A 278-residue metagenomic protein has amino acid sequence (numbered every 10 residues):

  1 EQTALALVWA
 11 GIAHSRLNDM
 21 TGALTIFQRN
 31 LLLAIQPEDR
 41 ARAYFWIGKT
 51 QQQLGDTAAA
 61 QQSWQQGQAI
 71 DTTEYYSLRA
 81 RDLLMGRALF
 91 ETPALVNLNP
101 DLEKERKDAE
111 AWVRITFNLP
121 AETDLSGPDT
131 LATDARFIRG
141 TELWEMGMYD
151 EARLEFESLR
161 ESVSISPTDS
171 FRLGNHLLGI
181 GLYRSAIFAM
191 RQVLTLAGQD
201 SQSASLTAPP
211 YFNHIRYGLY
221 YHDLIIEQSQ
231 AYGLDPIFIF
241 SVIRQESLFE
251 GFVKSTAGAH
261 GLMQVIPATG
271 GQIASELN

Functional and structural regions predicted by a protein language model:
L5-V8, L17-G22, F27, L33 (+11 more regions): Catalytic glycan-binding domains that act on GlcNAc-containing polysaccharides
A10, I47, R81-L84: Hydrophobic core/packing positions within alpha-helical solenoid repeats
S77, D82-L89: Flexible, glycine-rich linker and terminal segments associated with outer-membrane beta-barrel/transport systems
R87-M148: Acidic, serine/threonine-rich low-complexity intrinsically disordered linkers/hinges in large eukaryotic
